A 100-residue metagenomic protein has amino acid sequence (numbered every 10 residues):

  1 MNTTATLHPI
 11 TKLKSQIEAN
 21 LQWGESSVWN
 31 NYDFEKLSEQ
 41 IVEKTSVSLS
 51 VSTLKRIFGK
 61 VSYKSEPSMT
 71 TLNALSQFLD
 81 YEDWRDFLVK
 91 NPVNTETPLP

Functional and structural regions predicted by a protein language model:
M1-N2, D80-P100: Defense-system signaling and execution modules centered on TIR/cGAS-STING-like, death/scaffold domains and their
M1-S38: A short, Lys/Arg-rich alpha-helix, primarily the initiator
N20-W29, Q40-P67: Recognition helix of helix-turn-helix/homeodomain-like DNA-binding domains that insert into the DNA major groove
D33-E35, S68-T71: DNA-recognition element of transcription regulators
K55, G59, L72, V93-N94: Residue-level signal for alpha-helical context at structural boundaries
M69-W84: DNA major-groove recognition helix of helix-turn-helix/homeodomain DNA-binding modules
